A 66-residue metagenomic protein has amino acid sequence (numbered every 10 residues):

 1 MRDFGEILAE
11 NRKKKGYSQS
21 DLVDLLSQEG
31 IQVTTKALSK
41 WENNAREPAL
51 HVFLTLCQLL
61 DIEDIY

Functional and structural regions predicted by a protein language model:
M1, G5-S27: Short basic helix-loop element that most often maps to the first helix and adjoining turn of HTH DNA-binding modules
D3-E6, K13, R46-T55: Accessory recognition modules or surfaces
L8, Q19, T35, L50-F53: Helix-turn-helix DNA-binding elements, focusing on the entry/boundary residues of the two helices that contact DNA
S27-P48: Recognition helix of helix-turn-helix/homeodomain-like DNA-binding domains that insert into the DNA major groove
L50-L54, Q58-Y66: Short C-terminal boundary/hinge segments that cap the last helix of small helical domains
